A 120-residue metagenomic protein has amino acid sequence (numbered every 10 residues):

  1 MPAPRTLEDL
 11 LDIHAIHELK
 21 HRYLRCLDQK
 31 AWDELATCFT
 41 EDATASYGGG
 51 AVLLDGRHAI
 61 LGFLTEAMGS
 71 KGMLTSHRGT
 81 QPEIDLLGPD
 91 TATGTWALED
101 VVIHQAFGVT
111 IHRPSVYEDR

Functional and structural regions predicted by a protein language model:
M1-T37, E41: Short, low-complexity N-terminal intrinsically disordered segments enriched in polar/charged residues
L7-E8, K20, A45, G49 (+2 more regions): Residue-level detector of alpha-helix boundaries and kinks
L11, V52-D55, V109: A structural signal for alpha-helical segments
H14, M73-T75, T110-H112: Transmembrane beta-barrel outer-membrane domains
E18, G79, V116: Short, conserved clusters of charged catalytic residues that mark active-site and nucleotide-handling motifs
W32-D100: A solvent-exposed, acidic/Ser-Thr-rich amphipathic alpha-helical stretch
T91-R120: Exposed beta-sheet edge and beta->alpha loop/turn motif
